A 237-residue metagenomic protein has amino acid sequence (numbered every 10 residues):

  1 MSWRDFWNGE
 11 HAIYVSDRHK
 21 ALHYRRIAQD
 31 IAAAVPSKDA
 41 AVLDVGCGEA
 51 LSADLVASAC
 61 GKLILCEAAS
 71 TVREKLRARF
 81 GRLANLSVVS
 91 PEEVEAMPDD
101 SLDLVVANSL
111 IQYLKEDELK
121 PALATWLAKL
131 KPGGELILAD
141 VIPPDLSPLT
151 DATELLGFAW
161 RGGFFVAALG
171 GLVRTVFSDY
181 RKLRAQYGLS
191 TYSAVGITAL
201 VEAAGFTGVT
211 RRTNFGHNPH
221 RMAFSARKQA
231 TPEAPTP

Functional and structural regions predicted by a protein language model:
M1-V35, D39, E49-N85, S90-A96 (+1 more regions): Class I (Rossmann-like) S-adenosyl-L-methionine-dependent methyltransferase catalytic domain, capturing the SAM-binding
A41, K62, S101-D103: Structural signature of beta-strand start/N-cap positions in the alpha/beta core of ABC transporter nucleotide-binding
V45: Conserved beta-strand/loop positions that form the S-adenosyl-L-methionine
V106: A conserved beta-strand element that flanks and buttresses the S-adenosyl-L-methionine
S109-L110: Short catalytic micro-motifs in class I SAM-dependent methyltransferases
K115-E116: Helix-capping/helix-break motifs at membrane-protein junctions, especially on the cytosolic side just before or after
K120-P132: A short glycine-rich, Lys/Arg-flanked "PGG" loop and its adjoining helix->strand segment in the class I
